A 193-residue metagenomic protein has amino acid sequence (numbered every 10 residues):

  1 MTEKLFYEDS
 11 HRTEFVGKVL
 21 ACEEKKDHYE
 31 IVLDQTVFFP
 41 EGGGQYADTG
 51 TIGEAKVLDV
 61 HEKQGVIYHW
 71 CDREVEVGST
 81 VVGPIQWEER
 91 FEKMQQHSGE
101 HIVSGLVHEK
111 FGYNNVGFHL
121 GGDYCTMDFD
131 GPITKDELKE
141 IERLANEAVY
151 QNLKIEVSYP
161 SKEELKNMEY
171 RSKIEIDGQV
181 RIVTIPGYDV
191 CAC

Functional and structural regions predicted by a protein language model:
M1-C193: A glycine- and charged-residue-rich anion-binding loop/surface
